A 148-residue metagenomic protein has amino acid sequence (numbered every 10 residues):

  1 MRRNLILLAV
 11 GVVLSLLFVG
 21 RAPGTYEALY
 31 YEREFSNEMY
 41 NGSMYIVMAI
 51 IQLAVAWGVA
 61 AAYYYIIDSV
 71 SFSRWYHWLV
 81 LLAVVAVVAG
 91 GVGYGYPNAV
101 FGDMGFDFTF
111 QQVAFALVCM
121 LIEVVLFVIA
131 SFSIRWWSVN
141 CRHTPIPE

Functional and structural regions predicted by a protein language model:
M1-A56: N-terminal signal-anchor transmembrane alpha-helix
R3-L7, M48, H77-W78, Q111 (+1 more regions): Residue-level signature of transmembrane alpha-helical entry/exit and packing/kink sites in multi-pass membrane
L7-G11, F101-E148: Alpha-helical membrane-associated segments of multi-pass integral membrane proteins
L8-L16, A49, L53-W57, A61 (+5 more regions): Alpha-helical transmembrane spans of integral membrane proteins, capturing the lipid-embedded, hydrophobic core of TM
V19, P23, E27, Y63-D68 (+2 more regions): Membrane-water interface at transmembrane helix exits
Y26-V47, G90-V118: Interfacial non-cytosolic loop connecting adjacent transmembrane helices
N37, A54, F72-W75, S133: Intrinsically disordered regions, especially transient/low-confidence alpha-helical propensity segments and coil-helix
W57-G93: Loop-to-transmembrane helix junctions at the membrane interface
